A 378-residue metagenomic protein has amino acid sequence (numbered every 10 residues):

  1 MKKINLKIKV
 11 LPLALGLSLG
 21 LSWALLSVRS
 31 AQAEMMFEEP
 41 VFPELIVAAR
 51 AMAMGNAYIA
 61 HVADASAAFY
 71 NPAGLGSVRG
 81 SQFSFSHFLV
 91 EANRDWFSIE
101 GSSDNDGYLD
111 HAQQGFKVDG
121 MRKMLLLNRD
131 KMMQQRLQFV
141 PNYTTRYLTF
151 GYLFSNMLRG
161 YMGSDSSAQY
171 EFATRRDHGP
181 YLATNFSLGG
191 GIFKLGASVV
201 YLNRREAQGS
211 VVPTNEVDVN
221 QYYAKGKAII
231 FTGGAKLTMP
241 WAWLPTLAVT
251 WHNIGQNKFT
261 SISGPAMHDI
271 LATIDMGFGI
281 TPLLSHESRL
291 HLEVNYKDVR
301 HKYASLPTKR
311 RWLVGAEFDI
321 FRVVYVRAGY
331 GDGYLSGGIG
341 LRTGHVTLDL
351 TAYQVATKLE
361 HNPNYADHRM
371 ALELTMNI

Functional and structural regions predicted by a protein language model:
M1-I8: N-terminal secretory signal peptides that target proteins for export/translocation
P12-A24: Bacterial N-terminal signal peptides
S18-G20, S30, V78: Local alpha-helix boundary/kink/capping signal
S22, L26, G344-V346: Residues at secondary-structure transition points
L25-A33: Sec/Tat signal peptide C-region and signal peptidase I cleavage site
E34-I378: Subset of outer-membrane beta-barrel
